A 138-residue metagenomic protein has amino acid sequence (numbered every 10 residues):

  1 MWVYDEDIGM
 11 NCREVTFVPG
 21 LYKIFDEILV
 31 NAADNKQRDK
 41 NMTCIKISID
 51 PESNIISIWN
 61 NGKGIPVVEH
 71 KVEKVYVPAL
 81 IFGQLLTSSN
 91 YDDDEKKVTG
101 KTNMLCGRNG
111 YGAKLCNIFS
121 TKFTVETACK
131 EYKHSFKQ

Functional and structural regions predicted by a protein language model:
M1-L29, K71, A79-L86, D93-E95: Bergerat-fold GHKL ATPase/HATPase_c domain
C12, A33-N35, C44-K46, E69 (+3 more regions): Short, flexible coil/linker segments at or flanking structured domains
F17-K46, G112-F119: Conserved ATP-binding N-box helix of the HATPase_c
I49-P51: A generic beta-sheet turn/junction motif
N54-K74, S88-Q138: GHKL-type ATPase core
